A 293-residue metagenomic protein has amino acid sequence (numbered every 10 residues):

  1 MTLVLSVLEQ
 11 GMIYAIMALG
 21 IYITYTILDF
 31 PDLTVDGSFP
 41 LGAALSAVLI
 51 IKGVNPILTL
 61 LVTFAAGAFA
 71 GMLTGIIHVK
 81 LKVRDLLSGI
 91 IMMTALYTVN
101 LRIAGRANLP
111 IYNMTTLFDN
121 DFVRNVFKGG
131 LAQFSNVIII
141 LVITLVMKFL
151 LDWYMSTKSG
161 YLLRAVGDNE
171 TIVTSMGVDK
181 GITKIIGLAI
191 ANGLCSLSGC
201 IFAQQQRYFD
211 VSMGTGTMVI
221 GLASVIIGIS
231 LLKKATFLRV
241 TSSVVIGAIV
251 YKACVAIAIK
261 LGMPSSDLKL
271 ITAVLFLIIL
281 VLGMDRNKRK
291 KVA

Functional and structural regions predicted by a protein language model:
L3-N55, L60, I77-L81, I226 (+1 more regions): Single transmembrane alpha-helix segments in multi-pass membrane proteins
Q10, L86-L87, N136-I140, K184 (+2 more regions): Loop-to-transmembrane alpha-helix initiation sites
T26-P31, M72-T116, F122, R207-V211 (+2 more regions): Short loop segments and helix-boundary regions at transmembrane helix junctions of multi-pass inner-membrane proteins
V54-T94, L145, G247, Y251: Alpha-helical transmembrane segments within multi-pass membrane transporters and channels
A70, Q133-D210: Helix-loop-helix "hairpin" substructures at the membrane interface of multi-pass membrane proteins
D85, G89-M92, L96-S156, I186 (+2 more regions): Transmembrane helix-bundle core of multi-pass membrane transporters and related energy-transducing complexes
D168-I182, A235, R239-S242, C254-A293: Cytosolic-side transmembrane-helix boundaries in multi-pass membrane proteins
N192-L270: Transmembrane alpha-helical segments in multi-pass inner-membrane proteins
